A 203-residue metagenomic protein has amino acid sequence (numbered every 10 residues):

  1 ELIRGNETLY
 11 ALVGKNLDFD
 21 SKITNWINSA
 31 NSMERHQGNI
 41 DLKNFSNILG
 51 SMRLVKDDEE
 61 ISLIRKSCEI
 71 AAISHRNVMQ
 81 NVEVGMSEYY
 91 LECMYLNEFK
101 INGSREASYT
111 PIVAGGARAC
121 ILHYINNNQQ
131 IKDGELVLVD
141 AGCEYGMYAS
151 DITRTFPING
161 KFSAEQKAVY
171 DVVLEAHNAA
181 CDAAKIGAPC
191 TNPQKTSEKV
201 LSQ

Functional and structural regions predicted by a protein language model:
E1-Q203: Active-site neighborhoods and metal-handling regions in enzymes and metal-associated proteins
